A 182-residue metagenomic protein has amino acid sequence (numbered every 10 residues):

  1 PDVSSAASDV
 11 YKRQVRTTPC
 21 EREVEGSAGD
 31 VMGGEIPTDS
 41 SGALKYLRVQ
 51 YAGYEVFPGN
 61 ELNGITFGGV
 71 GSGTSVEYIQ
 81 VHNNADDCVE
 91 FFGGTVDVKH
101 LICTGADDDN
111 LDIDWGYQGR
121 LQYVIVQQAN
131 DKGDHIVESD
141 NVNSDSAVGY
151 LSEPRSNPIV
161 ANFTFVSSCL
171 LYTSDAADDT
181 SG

Functional and structural regions predicted by a protein language model:
P1-A7, Y11-Q14, Y172-G182: Single conserved hydrophobic/aromatic residue that forms the stacking wall/gate of nucleotide- or nucleobase-binding
S5, V15-A28, K99-H100, A129-N143: Short, charged, low-hydrophobicity "junction" segments
S5-G53, S72, P154-V166: Parallel beta-helix/beta-solenoid
S5-S8, D112-Q127, T180: Internal hydrophobic scaffold segments of catalytic domains
D9-K12, G33-P37, V56-F57, N63-G69 (+4 more regions): Glycine-rich beta-solenoid repeat tracts in large extracellular/virion proteins
S41-Y51, S72-N83, T95-D107, Q118-G133 (+1 more regions): Right-handed parallel beta-helix
